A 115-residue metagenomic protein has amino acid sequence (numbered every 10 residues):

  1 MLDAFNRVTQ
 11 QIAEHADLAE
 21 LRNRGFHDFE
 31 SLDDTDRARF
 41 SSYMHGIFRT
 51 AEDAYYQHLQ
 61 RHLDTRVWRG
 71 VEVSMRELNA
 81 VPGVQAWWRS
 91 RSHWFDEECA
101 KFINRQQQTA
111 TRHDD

Functional and structural regions predicted by a protein language model:
M1-D115: Amphipathic alpha-helical "stem/stalk" segments
